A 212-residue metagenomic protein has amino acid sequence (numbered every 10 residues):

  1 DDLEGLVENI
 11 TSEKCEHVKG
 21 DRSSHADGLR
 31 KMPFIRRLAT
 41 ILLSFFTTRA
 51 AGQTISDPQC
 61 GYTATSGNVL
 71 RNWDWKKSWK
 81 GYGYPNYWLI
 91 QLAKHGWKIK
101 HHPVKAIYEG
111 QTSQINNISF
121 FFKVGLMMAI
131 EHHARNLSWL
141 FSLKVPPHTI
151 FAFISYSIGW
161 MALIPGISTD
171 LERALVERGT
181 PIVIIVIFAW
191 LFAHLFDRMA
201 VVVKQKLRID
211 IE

Functional and structural regions predicted by a protein language model:
D1-Y82, Y108-S119: Acceptor/aglycone-binding surface of glycosyltransferases and processive sugar-polymer synthases
T11, S78-W79, G83-E212: Hydrophobic helical membrane-anchoring modules
